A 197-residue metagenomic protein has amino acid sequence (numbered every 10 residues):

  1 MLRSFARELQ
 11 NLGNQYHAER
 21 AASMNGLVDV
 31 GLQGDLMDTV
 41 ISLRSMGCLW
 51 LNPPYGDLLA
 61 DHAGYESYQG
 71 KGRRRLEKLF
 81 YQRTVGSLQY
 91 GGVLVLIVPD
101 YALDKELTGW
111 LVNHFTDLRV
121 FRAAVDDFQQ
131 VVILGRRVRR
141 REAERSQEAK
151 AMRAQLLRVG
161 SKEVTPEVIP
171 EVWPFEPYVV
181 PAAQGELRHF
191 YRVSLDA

Functional and structural regions predicted by a protein language model:
M1-L51: Conserved S-adenosyl-L-methionine
N14, G72-R137: Conserved Class I SAM-dependent methyltransferase catalytic core
A21-A22, D57-L59, K105, F128-Q129: Switch/connector loops and helix/strand junctions flanking conserved nucleotide-binding motifs in nucleotide-processing
G26-V28, M46, H62-S67, G109-L111: Short, glycine/charged-enriched secondary-structure capping and boundary segments
M46, P53, L94-L96: Structured catalytic cores of enzymes that bind and process phosphorylated ligands/cofactors
P53-L79: Mobile active-site "lid"/loop adjacent to the S-adenosyl-L-methionine
Y55-L58, Y101-L103, D196-A197: Short acidic, S/G/P-rich loop/turn micro-motifs used as interaction or catalytic elements
F128-A197: Flexible, glycine-/basic-rich loop-and-beta segments that form/coincide with the SAM-dependent methyltransferase
